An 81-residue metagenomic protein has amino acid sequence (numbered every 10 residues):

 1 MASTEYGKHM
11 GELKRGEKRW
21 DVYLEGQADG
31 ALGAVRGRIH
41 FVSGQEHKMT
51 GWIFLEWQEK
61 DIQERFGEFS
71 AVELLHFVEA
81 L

Functional and structural regions predicted by a protein language model:
M1-D21: Negatively charged, low-complexity tracts enriched in Asp/Glu with abundant Ser/Thr
S3, E12-K14, S43-E46, E59: Homeobox/homeodomain signature
K14-E17, V35, A71: Generic detection of intrinsically disordered/low-complexity segments and helix-coil linkers/edges
R19-F54: A short, structured beta-strand/loop element
Q45-L81: Mixed-charge, Lys/Arg-enriched low-complexity segments
